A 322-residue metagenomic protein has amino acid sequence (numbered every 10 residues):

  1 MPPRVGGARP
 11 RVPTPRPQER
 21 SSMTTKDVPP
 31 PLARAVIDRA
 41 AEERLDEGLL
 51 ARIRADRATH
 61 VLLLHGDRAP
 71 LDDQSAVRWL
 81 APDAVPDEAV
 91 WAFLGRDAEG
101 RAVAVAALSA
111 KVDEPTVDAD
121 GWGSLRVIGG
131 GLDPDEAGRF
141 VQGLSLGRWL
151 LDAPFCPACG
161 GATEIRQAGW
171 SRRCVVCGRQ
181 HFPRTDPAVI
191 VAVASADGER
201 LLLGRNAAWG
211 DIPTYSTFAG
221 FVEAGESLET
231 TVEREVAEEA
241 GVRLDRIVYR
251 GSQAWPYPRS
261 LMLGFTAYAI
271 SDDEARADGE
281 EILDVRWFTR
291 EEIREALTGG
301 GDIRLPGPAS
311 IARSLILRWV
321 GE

Functional and structural regions predicted by a protein language model:
M1-P17: Compositionally biased, low-complexity flexible segments
R16-A153, E164, G210-Y215, D278-E322: Nudix hydrolase/Nudix homology domain
V90, A102, W170-R172, P187-V189 (+1 more regions): Short beta-strand micro-motifs in enzyme catalytic cores
F93, F155, I190-A192, L203 (+2 more regions): Conserved hydrophobic/aromatic beta-strand scaffold that supports enzyme active sites
V141-A194: Cys/His-rich short segments
R172-S216, F221-V222, R243-L244, V248 (+1 more regions): N-terminal strand-loop-strand
T217-R250, F265: The catalytic Nudix box helix
Q253-R276: Active-site-adjacent beta-strand/loop module that shapes the phosphate/pyrophosphate-binding cleft
